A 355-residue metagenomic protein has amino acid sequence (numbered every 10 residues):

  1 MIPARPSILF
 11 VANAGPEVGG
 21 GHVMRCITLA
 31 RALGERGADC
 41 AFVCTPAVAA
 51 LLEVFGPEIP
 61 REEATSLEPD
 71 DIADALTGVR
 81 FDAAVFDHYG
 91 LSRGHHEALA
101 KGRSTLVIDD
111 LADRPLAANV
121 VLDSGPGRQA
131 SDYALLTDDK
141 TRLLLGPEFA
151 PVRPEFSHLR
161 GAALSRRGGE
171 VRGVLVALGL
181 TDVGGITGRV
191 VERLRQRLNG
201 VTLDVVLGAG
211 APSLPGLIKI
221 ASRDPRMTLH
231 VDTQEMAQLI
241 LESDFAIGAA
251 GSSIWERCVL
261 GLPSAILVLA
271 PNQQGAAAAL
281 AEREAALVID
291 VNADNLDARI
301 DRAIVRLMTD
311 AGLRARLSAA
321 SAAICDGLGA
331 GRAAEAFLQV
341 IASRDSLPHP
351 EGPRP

Functional and structural regions predicted by a protein language model:
F10-G20, R25-A32, C44-T137: Active-site and donor-binding regions of nucleotide-sugar-utilizing enzymes
G20, Q234-A276: A donor-sugar binding/catalytic signature common to diverse glycosyltransferases and related nucleotide-sugar
A117-G185, G210, L214: A nucleotide-sugar donor-handling region in carbohydrate enzymes
G161-A162, R166-D244: Donor-nucleotide binding loops and adjacent catalytic segments primarily of GT-B fold Leloir glycosyltransferases
S264, E282-D294, R306: A short acidic/histidine/glycine-rich donor-binding loop in glycosyltransferase catalytic cores
N295-G312: C-terminal "capping" alpha-helix adjacent to the active site of nucleotide-linked donor transferases in cell-envelope
R306, L313-G327: A short, well-ordered alpha-helix in the C-terminal region of glycosyltransferases
G327-P355: C-terminal alpha-helical cap of glycosyltransferases
